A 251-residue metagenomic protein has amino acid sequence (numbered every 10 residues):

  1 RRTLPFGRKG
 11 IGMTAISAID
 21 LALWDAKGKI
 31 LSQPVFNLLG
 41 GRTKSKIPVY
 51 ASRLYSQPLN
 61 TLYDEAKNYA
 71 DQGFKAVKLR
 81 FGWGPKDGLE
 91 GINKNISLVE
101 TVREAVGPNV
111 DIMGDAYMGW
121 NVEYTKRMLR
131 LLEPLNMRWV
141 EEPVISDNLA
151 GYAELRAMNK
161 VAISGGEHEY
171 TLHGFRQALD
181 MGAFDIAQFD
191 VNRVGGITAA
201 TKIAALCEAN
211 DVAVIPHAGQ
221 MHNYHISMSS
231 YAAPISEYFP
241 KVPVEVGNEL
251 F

Functional and structural regions predicted by a protein language model:
R1-M113, G119, K126, R130-P134 (+1 more regions): N-terminal capping/lid subdomain adjacent to the active-site entrance of alpha/beta enzymes
R8, L21, N37-G41, E142 (+3 more regions): Generic structural "secondary-structure junction" signal
S45-R53, K75-L79, V110-A116, V140-E141 (+4 more regions): Hydrophobic faces of well-ordered beta-strands that scaffold small-molecule active sites in alpha/beta enzyme cores
S56-Q57, W83-I92, A116-V122, E141-N148 (+2 more regions): Short, small-residue-enriched loops and turns at beta-alpha junctions that line or gate enzyme active sites
L89-G114, A150-E167, E208-N210: Alpha-helix-loop-beta-strand connector modules within alpha/beta enzyme cores
R130, N136, D147-F251: Shared catalytic-loop signature of beta/alpha-barrel
